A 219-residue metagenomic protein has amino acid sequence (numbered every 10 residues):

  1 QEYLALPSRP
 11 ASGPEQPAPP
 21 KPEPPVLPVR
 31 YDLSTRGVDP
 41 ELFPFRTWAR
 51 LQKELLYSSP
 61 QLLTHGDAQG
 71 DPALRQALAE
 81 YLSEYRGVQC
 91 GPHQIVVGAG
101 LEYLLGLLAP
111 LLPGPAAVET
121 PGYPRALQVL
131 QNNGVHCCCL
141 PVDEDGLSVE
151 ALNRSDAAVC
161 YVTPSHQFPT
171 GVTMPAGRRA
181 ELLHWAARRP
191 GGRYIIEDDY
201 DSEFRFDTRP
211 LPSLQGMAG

Functional and structural regions predicted by a protein language model:
Q1-K53, Q76: N-terminal basic, amphipathic alpha-helical segments
Q52-G192, S202-G219: Conserved core of the PLP fold type I
D198-D199: Walker B catalytic acidic pair
